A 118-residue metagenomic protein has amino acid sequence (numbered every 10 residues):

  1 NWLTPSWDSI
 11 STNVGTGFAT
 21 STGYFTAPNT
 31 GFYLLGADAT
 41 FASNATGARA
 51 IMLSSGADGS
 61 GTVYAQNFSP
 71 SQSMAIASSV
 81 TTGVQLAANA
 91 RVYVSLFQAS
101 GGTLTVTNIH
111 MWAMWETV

Functional and structural regions predicted by a protein language model:
N1-G47, S73, G102-V118: Terminal (often C-terminal
A45-G59: Short, surface-exposed beta-strand/strand-loop-strand elements in extracellular ectodomains
T62-Q72: Solvent-exposed serine/threonine-rich low-complexity stretches and specific carbohydrate-binding patches
V63-A65, S78, T105-T107: Acidic/polar, compositionally biased interaction segments
A77-V84: Exposed aromatic-hydrophobic patches
V94-G102: Short beta-strand-plus-loop segments that form exposed binding edges in beta-rich domains
